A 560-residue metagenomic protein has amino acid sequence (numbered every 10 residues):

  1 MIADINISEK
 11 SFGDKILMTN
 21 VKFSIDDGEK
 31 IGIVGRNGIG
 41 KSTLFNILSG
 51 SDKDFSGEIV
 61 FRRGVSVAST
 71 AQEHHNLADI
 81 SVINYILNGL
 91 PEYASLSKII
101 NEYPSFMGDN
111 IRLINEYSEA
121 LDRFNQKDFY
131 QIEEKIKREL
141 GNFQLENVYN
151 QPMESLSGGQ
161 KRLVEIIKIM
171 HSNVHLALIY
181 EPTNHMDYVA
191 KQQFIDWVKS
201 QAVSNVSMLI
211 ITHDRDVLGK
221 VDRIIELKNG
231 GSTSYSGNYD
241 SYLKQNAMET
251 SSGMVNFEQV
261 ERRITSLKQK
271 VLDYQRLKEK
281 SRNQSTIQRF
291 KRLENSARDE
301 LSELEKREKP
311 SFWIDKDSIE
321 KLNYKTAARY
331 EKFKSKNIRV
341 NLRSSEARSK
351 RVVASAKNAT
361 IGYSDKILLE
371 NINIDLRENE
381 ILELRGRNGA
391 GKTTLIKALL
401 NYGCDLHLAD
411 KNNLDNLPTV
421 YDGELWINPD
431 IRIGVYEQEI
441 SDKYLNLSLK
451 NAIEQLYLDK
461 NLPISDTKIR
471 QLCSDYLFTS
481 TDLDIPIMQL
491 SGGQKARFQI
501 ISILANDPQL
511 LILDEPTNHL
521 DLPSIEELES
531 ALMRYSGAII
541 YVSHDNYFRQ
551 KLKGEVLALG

Functional and structural regions predicted by a protein language model:
M1-F257, K336-G560: ABC ATP-binding cassette signature C-motif
I114-E133, S251-I367: Flexible nucleotide-interacting loop at or near the entrance of a catalytic core
